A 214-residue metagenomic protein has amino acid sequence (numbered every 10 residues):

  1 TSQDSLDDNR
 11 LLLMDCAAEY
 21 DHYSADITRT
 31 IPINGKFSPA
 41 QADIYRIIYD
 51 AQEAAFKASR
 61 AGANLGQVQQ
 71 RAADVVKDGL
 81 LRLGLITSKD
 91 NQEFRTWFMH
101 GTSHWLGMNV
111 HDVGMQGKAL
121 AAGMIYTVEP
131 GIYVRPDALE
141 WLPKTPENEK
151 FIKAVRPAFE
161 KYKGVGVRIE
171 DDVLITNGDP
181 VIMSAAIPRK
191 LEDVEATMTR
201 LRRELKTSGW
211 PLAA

Functional and structural regions predicted by a protein language model:
T1-A214: Active-site neighborhoods and metal-handling regions in enzymes and metal-associated proteins
